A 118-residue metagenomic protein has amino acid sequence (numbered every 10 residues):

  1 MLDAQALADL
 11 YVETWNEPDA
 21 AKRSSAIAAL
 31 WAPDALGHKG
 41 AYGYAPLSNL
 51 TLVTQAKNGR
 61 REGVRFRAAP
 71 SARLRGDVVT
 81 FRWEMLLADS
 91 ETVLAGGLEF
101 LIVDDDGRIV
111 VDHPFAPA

Functional and structural regions predicted by a protein language model:
M1-L30: Short acidic-aromatic low-complexity motifs
A4, S24-D77: A solvent-exposed, acidic/Ser-Thr-rich amphipathic alpha-helical stretch
W15, W31, Y44-A45, F81-M85 (+1 more regions): Bulky hydrophobic/aromatic packing residues
E17-A20, G40, Y44, E91: Alpha-helix boundary/capping and short turn/kink residues
L52, A56-A118: A beta-strand edge to alpha-helix "cap/lid" segment located at domain peripheries
